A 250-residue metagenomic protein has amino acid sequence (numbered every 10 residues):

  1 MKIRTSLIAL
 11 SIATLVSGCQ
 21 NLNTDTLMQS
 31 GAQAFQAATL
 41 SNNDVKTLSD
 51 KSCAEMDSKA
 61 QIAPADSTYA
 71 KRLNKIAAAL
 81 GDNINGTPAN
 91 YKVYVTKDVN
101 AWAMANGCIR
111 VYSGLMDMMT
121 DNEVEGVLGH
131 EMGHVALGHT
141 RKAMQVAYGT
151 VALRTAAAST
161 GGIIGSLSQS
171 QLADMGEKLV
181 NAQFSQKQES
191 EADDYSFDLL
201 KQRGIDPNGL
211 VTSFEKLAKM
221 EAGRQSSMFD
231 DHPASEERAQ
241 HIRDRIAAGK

Functional and structural regions predicted by a protein language model:
K2-L7, C19-K250: A Zn2+-metalloprotease active-site environment signal
L10: Segments that form or flank anion-binding pockets
